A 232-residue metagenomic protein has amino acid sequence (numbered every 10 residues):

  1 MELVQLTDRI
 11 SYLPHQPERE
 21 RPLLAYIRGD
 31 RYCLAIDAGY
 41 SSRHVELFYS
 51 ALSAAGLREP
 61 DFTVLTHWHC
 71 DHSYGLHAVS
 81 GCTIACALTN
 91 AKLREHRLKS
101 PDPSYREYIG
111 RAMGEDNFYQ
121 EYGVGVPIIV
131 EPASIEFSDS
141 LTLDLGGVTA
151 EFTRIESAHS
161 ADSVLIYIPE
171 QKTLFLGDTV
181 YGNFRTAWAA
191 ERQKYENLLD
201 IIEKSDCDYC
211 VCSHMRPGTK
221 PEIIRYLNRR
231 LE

Functional and structural regions predicted by a protein language model:
L3-S50, V164-D178: Conserved beta-strand hairpin/beta-sheet module of binuclear metal-dependent hydrolase folds, prominently
Q5, R94-R154: Metallo-beta-lactamase
S11, V64, I84, I135 (+3 more regions): Hydrophobic/aromatic beta-strand patches that form the interior of the parallel beta-sheet core in alpha/beta enzyme
P17-R19, I135, E156-S160: A short catalytic or substrate-binding loop motif that flags glycine-/basic-rich loops and adjacent residues that bind
C33-L34, A38-S42, T142, T149-I224: Metallo-beta-lactamase
R43-T89, E203-C210: Active-site metal-binding motif and surrounding structural segment of the metallo-beta-lactamase
A87-K92, V180: Short, acidic/turn-prone active-site loops that include or flank metal/cofactor- and phosphate-binding residues
I223-E232: Short, electropositive alpha-helical surface patch
